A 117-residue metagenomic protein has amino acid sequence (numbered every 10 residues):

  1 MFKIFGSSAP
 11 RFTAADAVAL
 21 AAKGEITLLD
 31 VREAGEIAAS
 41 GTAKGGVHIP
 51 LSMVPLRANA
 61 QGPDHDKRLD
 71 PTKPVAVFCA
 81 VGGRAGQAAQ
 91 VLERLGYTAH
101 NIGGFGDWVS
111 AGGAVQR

Functional and structural regions predicted by a protein language model:
M1-I26, A34-P74, G83-R117: Rhodanese-like catalytic fold shared by cysteine-dependent sulfurtransferases and DSP/PTP-type phosphatases
F78: Short, surface-exposed ligand- or partner-binding patches at beta-edge/loop junctions that are enriched in aromatics
